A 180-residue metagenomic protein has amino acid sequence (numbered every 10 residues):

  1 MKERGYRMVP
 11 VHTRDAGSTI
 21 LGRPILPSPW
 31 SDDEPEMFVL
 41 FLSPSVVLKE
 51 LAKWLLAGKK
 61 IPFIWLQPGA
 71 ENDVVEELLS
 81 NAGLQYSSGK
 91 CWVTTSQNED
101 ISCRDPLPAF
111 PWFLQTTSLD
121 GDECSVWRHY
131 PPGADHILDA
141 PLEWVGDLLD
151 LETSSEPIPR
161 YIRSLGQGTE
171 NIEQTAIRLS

Functional and structural regions predicted by a protein language model:
K2-T19: NAD(P)-binding Rossmann-fold cofactor-contacting core
M8-V9, K60-W65, G83-C91: Short hydrophobic/aromatic-enriched beta-strand-loop microsegments
T13-A16, S31, Q67-E71, K90-T95: Short, acidic/turn-prone active-site loops that include or flank metal/cofactor- and phosphate-binding residues
S18-A52: Glycine-rich, highly charged phosphate/nucleotide-binding loops
S18-L21, D73-E77, T94-C103: Short, charged, surface-exposed secondary-structure boundary motifs
L56-A82: ADP-ribose/adenylate-binding Rossmann-like module
Q85-A109: Active-site capping/gating segments
D105-N171: Conserved anion/nucleotide-ligand pocket segment
